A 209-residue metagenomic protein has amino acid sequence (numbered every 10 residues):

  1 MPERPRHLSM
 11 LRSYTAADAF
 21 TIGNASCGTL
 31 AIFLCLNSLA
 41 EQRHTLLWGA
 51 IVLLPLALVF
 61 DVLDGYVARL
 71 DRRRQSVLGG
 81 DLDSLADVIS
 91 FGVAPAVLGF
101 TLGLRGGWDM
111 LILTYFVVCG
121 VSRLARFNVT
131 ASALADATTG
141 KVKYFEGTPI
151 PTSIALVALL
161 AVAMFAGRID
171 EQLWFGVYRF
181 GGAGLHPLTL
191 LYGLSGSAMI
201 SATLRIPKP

Functional and structural regions predicted by a protein language model:
M1-P5, A137, K141-P209: C-terminal membrane-associated helical module and adjoining short loops/tails
M1-V62, A202: Topogenic membrane-insertion module of multi-pass membrane proteins
P2-A25, Y66-L85, R126-T152, L204-P209: Interhelical loop and helix-boundary elements at the membrane-water interface of polytopic inner-membrane proteins
D18-I22, S26, W48, L70-F127: Multi-pass membrane catalytic core of lipid/isoprenoid biosynthesis enzymes
N24, G28-A31, A94, C119-R123 (+2 more regions): Helical transmembrane-bundle signal
L30-V52, I89, P95-T114, L159-P187: Helix-coil boundary and interhelical linker segments in multi-pass alpha-helical membrane proteins
F33-A40, D64, R69, G99-G103 (+2 more regions): Membrane-water interface at transmembrane helix exits
L54-D61, Y115-R123, A161, Y192-A202: Alpha-helical transmembrane segments of multi-pass membrane proteins
